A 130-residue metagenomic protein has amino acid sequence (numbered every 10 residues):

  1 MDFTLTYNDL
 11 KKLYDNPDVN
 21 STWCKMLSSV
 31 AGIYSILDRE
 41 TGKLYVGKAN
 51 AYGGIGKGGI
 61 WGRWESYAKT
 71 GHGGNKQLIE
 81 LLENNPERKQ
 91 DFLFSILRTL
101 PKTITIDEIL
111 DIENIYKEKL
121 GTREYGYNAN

Functional and structural regions predicted by a protein language model:
M1-V46, N50: GIY-YIG nuclease catalytic motif and its immediate N-terminal context
N8, K12-D15, E80-N84, D107: Polar/charged alpha-helical tracts
V30, G56-K57, E124: Intrinsically disordered, low-complexity segments enriched in small/polar residues
G32, G71-G74, G126-N130: Glycine-centered flexibility motif
G32-I33, R63, I112: Short, hydrophobic/aromatic alpha-helical segments in well-folded domains
Y52-I104: Conserved short loop/helix modules at catalytic or binding sites in compact beta-alpha or helix-hairpin-helix contexts
R88-N130: Hydrophilic extracytoplasmic domains
